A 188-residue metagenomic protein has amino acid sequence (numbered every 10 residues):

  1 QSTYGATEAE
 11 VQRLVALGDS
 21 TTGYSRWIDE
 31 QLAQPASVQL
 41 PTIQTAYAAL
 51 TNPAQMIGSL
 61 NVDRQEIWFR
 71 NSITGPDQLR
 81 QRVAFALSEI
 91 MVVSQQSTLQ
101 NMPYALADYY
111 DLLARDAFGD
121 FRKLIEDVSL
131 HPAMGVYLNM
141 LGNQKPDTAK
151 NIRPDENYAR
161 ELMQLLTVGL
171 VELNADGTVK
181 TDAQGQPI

Functional and structural regions predicted by a protein language model:
Q1-S37: N-terminal mature-domain "stem" immediately C-terminal to a signal peptide or N-terminal signal-anchor/transmembrane
S2-L17, M56-P187: Primarily short, surface-exposed interaction patches in extracytoplasmic proteins
T22-N71: N-terminal, motif-rich segments that launch catalysis or mediate targeting to/interaction with membranes, typified by
